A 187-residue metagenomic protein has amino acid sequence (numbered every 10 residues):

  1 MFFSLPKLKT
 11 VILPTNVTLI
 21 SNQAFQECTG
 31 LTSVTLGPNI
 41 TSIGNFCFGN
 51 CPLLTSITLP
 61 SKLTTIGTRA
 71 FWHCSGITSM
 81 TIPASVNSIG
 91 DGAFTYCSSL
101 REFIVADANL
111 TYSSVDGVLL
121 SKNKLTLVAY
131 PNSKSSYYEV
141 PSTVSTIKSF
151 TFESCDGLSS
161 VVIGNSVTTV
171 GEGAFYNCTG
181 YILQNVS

Functional and structural regions predicted by a protein language model:
L5-L19, T29-S42, P52-T65, S75-S88 (+5 more regions): Structural signature of tandem-repeat unit edges
